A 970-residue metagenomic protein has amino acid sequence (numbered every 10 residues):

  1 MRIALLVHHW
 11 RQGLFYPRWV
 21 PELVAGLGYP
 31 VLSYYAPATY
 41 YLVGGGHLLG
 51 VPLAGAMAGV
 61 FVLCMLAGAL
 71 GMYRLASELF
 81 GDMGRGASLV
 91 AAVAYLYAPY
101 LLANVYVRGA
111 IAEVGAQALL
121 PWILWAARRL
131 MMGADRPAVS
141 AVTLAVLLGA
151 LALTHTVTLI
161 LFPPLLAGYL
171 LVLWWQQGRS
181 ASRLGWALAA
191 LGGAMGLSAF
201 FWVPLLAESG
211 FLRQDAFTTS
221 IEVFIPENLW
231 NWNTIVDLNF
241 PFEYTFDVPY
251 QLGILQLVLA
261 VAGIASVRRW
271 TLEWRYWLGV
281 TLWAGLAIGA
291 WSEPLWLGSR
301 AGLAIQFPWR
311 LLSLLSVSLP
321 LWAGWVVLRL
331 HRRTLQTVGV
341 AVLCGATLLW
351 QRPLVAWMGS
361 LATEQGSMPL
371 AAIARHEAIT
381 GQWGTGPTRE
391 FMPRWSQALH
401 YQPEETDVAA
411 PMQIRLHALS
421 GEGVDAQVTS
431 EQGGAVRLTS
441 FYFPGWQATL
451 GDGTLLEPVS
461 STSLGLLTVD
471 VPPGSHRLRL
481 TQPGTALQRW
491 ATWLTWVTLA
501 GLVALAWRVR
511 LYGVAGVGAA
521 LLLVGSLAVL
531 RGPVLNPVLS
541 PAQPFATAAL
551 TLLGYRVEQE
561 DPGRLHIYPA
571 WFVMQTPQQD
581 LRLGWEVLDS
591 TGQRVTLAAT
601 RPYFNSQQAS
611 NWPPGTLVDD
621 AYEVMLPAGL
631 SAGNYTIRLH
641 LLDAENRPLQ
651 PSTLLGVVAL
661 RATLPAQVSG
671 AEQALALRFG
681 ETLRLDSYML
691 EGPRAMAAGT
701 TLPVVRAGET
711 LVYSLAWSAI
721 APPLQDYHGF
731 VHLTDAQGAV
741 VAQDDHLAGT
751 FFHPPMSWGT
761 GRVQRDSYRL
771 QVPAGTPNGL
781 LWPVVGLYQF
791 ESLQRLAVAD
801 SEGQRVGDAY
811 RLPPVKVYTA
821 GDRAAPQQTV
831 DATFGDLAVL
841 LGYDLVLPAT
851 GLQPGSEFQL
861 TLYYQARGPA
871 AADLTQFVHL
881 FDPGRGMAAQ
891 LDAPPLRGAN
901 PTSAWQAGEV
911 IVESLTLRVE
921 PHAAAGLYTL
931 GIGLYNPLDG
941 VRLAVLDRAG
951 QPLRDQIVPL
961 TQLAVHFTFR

Functional and structural regions predicted by a protein language model:
M1-S360, H476-T481, Q488-R531: Membrane-embedded transmembrane-helix bundle of lipid-linked glycan/lipid transferases
W19-P21, A152, F201-W202, E293-G302 (+8 more regions): Tryptophan-centered motif/residue detector
H47-L48, V424-Q427, R556: Asp/Glu-centered strand-loop micro-motifs enriched in Gly/Pro and often flanked by an aromatic residue
L70, W309, V327-H331, G339-G433 (+2 more regions): Extracytoplasmic
F80-S88, M132-S140, V146, W175-R179 (+5 more regions): Intrinsically disordered, low-complexity coil segments
A216, D425-S430, Q559, G563-L565: Membrane-interface loop/short-helix elements at transmembrane-helix boundaries of multipass membrane proteins
A356-I373, G386, F391-A409, L455 (+4 more regions): Extracellular/lumen-exposed scaffold segments
Y401-R508, F877, D882, V912: Active-site-proximal, structured, solvent-exposed surfaces of multi-pass membrane proteins that position macromolecular
